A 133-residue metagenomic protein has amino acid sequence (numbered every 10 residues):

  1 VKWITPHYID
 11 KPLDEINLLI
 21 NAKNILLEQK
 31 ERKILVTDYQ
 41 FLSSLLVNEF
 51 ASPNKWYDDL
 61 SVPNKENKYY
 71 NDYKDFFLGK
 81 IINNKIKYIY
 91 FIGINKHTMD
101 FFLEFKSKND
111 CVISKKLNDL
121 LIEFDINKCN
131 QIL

Functional and structural regions predicted by a protein language model:
V1-N130: Extracytoplasmic
